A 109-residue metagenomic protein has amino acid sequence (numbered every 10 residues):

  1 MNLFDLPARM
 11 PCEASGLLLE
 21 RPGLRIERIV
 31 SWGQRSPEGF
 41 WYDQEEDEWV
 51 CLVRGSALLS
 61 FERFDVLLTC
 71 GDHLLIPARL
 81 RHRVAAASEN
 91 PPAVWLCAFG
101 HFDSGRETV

Functional and structural regions predicted by a protein language model:
M1-W41: A short, N-terminal "cap"/entry segment at the start of jelly-roll beta-barrel domains of the cupin/DSBH fold
G16-L18, E38-Q44, F61, V66 (+1 more regions): Short histidine-centered beta-strand/loop micro-motifs that create catalytic or ligand/metal-coordination sites
G23, E46, P92-A93: A structure-centric signal for secondary-structure junctions around beta-strands
E27, L52-V53, S60, A85: Beta-strand residues in well-ordered beta-sheet regions across diverse protein folds
D43-L59: Short, conserved beta-strand element in jelly-roll/cupin
S56-L58, D65, R81: Structural motif
R63-A78: Short acidic-glycine-tyrosine-enriched beta hairpin
R79-R106: Ligand-binding loop in jelly-roll beta-barrel domains
